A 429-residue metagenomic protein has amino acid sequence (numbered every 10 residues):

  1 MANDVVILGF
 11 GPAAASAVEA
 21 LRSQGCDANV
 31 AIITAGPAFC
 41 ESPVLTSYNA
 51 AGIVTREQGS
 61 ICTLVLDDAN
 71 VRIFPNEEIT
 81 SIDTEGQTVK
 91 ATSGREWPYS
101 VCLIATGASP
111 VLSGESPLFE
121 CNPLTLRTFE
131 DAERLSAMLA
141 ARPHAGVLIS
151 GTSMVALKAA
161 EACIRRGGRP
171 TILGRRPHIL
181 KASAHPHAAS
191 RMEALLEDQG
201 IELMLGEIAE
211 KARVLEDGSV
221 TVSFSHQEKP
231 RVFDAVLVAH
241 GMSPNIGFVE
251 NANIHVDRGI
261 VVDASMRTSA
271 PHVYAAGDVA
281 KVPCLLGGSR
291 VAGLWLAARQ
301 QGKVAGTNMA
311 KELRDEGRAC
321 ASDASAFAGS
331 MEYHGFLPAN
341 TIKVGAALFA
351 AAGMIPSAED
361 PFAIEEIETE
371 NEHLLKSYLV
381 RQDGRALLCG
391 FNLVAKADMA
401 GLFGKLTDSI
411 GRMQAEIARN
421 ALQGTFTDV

Functional and structural regions predicted by a protein language model:
M1-L8, L64-G146, V222-Q227, L237-A239 (+1 more regions): FAD-binding core/adjacent interface of flavoenzyme oxidoreductases
A2-N3, V282-D398: Mid-to-C-terminal Rossmann-like scaffold of FAD/NAD(P)H-dependent oxidoreductases
A2-V71, A162-S183: Beta1-alpha1 glycine-rich phosphate/pyrophosphate-binding loop at the start of Rossmann-like nucleotide-binding domains
G11-A15, P110, E130, M154 (+2 more regions): Residue-level detector of alpha-helix initiation sites
P75-G86, L205-D217: A conserved short coil-to-beta-strand element within the FAD-binding core of flavoproteins
E120-P143, S219, P230-T307, A421: FAD-site-proximal beta/loop scaffold in flavoenzymes
G146, V155-K211, F336-A339: Rossmann-like dinucleotide-binding cores of NAD(P)H-dependent redox enzymes
K229-H255, G345-V429: C-terminal catalytic lobe of FAD-dependent flavoproteins
